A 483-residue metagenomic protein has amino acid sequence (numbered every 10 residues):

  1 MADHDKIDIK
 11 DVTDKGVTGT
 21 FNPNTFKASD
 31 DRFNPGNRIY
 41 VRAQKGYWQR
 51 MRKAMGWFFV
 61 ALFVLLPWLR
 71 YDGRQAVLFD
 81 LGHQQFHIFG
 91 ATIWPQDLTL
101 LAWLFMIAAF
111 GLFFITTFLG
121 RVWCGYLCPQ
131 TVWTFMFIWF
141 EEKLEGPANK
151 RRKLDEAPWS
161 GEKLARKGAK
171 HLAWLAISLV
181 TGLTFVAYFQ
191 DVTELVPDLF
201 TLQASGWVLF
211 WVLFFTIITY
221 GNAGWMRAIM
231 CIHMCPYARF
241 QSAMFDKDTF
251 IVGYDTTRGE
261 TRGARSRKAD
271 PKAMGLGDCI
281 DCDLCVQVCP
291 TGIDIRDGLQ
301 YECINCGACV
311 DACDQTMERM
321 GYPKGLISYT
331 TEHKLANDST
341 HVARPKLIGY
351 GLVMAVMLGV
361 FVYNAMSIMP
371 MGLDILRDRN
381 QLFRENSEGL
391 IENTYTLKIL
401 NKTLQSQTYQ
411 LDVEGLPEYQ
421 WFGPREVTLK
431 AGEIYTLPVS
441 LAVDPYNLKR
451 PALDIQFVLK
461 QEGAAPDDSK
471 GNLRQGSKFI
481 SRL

Functional and structural regions predicted by a protein language model:
A2-T261, V310, P323-A355: Membrane-embedded alpha-helical bundles of multi-pass integral membrane proteins
T116-T131, A223-A238, A269-M317: Cysteine-centered iron-sulfur cluster-binding motifs in ferredoxin-type domains/subunits of redox enzymes
M226, G359-L382: Hydrophobic alpha-helical transmembrane segments in integral membrane proteins
L390-Y395, Y435-L437, R450-I455: Short, solvent-exposed loop/turn segments enriched in Ser/Thr/Gly
I399-T403: Asparagine-centered strand-capping/turn motif at beta-strand->loop junctions
L404-E418: Short acidic, flexible loop segments centered on an aromatic residue
Y419-Y446: Intrinsically disordered, low-complexity Pro/Gly/Ser/Thr-rich segments with frequent PxxP/GP/PP motifs and embedded
V443-L483: Terminal connector regions
